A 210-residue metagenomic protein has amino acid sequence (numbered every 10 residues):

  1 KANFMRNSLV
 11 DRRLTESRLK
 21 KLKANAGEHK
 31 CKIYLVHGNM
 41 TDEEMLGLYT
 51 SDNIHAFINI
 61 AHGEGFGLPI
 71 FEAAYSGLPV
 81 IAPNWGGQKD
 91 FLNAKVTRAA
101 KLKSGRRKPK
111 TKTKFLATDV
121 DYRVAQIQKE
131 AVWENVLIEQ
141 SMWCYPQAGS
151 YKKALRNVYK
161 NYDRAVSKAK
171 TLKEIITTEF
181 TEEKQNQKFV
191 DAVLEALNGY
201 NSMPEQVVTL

Functional and structural regions predicted by a protein language model:
R6-E43, G47-L48, H55: Nucleotide-activated donor-binding/catalytic signature segment of Leloir-type glycosyltransferases, i.e., the conserved
S51-I54, E72-P79, P83-N84, A94-K95 (+1 more regions): Conserved donor-binding/catalytic loop of nucleotide-activated donor transferases
H62: Aromatic "clamp/platform" in nucleotide-sugar-dependent glycosyltransferases that forms part of the donor/acceptor
G67-I70: Short glycine/serine-rich donor-binding loops of glycosyltransferases
D90, K95-N157: Change "using UDP/GDP/dTDP sugars" to "using nucleotide sugars
Q147, Y151, K168, Q185-F189: Hydrophobic alpha-helical packing elements
S150, R164-E179: A short, well-ordered alpha-helix in the C-terminal region of glycosyltransferases
E182-L210: C-terminal alpha-helical cap of glycosyltransferases
